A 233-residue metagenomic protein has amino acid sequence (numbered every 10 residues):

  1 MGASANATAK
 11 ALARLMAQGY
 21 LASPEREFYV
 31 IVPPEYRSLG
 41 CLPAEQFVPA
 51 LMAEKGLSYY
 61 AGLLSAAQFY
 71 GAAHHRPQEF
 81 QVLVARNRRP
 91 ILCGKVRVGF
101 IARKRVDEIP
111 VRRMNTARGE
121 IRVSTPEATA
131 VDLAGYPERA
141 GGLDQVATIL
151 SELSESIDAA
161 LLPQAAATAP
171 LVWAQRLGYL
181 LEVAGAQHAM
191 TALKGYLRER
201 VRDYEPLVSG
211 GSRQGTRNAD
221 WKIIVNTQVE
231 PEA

Functional and structural regions predicted by a protein language model:
M1-S58, S154-Q175, E182: Short beta-edge/loop segments at beta->alpha junctions of small alpha/beta modules that act as binding/recognition
G2, G71, G135-E138: Hydrophobic/aromatic-lined pockets within catalytic cores
A9-A11, R26, F69-H75, E205-T216: Short N-terminal helix-initiation segments at or just after the protein's N-terminus
A11, A72-H75, A85-L92, N115-T116 (+2 more regions): Generic detector of bulky aromatic hydrophobic side chains
L12, V30, Q81-V82, Q145 (+2 more regions): Residue-level detector of alpha-helical recognition elements and their boundaries
A17-Q18, S23-E35, C41-R105: Short gly/ser-rich loop at a beta-strand->alpha-helix junction or flexible surface loop bordering the NTP-binding
G94-A117, A130: Hydrophobic, well-structured mid-protein blocks that either form specific transmembrane helices
V111-A233: Hydrophobic alpha-helical interaction segments
